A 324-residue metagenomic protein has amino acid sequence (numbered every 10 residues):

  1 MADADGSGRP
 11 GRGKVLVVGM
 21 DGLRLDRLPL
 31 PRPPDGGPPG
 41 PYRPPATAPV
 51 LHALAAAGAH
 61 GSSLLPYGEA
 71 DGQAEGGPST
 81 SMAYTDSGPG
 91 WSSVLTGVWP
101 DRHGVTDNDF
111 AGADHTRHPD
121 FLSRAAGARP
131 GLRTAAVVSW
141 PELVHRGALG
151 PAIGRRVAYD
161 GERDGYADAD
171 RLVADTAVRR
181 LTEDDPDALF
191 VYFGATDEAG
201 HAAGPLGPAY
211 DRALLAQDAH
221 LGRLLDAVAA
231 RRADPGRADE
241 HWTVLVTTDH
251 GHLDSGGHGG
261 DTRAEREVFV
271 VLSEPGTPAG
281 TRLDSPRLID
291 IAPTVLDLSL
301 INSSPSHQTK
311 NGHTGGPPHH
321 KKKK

Functional and structural regions predicted by a protein language model:
G11-L16, A57-S62, P89, A128-A135 (+5 more regions): Loop/turn elements at helix/coil->beta-strand transitions in domains of secreted/extracellular proteins
V15-G19, L25, P34-G36, V50 (+2 more regions): Metal-dependent active-site segment of extracytoplasmic phospho-/sulfohydrolases and closely related
P29-D86: Short, structured active-site-proximal loop/turn typified by the sulfatase FGly-forming signature C/S-X-P-X-R
P33, V144-V157, D175-R223: Active-site His/acidic residue clusters
P89-G97, G260-I301: Substrate-binding rim/cap in mid-to-C-terminal beta-strand-loop elements of soluble/periplasmic
P100-Y166: Catalytic-site neighborhoods of secreted/periplasmic enzymes that process anionic sulfate/phosphate groups
I301-S306, K322-K324: Conserved small/polar residues in nucleotide/adenosyl-binding loops
S303-G316: A short, hydrophobic C-terminal helix/tail in secreted or cell-surface proteins
